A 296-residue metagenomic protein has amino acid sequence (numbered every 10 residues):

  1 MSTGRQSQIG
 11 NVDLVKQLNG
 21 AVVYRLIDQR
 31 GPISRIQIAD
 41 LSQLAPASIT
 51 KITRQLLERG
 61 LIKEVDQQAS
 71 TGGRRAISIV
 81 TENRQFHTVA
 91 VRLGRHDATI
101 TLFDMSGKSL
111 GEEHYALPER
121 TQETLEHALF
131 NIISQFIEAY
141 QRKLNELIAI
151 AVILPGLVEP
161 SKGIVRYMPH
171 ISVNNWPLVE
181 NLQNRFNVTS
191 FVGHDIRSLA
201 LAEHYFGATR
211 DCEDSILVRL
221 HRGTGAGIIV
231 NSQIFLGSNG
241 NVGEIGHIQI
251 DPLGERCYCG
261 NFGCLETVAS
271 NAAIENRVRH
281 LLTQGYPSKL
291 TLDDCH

Functional and structural regions predicted by a protein language model:
M1-L41: Extreme N-terminal segment that seeds HTH/winged-HTH DNA-binding domains in transcriptional regulators
L26, G31-E64, R74: N-terminal helix-turn-helix
S34, L265-H296: A mobile "lid/hinge" subdomain adjacent to the ATP/sugar-phosphate binding pocket shared across diverse ATP-dependent
E64-T88, S190-S215: Conserved phosphate-binding catalytic cores of ATP/NTP-utilizing and phosphoryl-transfer enzymes
G73-E112, L217-V230: Gly/Thr-rich phosphate-binding beta-strand-loop-beta motif of the actin/hexokinase/Hsp70
S109-D214: Glycine-rich phosphate-binding loop and adjoining helix at the ATP-binding site of ATP-dependent phosphoryl-transfer
D211-V268: Glycine-rich phosphate-binding loop of actin/hexokinase-like ATP-binding domains
